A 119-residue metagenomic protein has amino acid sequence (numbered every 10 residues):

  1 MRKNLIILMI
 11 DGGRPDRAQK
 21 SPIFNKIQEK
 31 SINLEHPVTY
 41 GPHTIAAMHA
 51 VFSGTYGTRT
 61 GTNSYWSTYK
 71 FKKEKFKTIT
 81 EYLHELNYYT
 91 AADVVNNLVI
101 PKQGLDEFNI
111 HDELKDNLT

Functional and structural regions predicted by a protein language model:
R2-N4, R14-T119: Active-site-proximal alpha/beta segments of enzymes that process anionic O-linked groups
M9: Generic enzyme active-site microenvironment
